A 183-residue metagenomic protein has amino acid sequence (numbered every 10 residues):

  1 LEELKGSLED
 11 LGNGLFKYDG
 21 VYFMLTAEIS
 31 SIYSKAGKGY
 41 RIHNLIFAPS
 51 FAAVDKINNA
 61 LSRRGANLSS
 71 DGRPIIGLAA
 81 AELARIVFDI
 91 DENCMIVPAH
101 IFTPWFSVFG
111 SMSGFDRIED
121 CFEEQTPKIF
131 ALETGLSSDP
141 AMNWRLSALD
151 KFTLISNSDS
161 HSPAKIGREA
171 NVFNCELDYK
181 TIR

Functional and structural regions predicted by a protein language model:
E2-F130: Extended substrate/RNA-proximal surfaces in nucleic-acid metabolism proteins
G6-E9, E123-E124, W144-L154: Short, surface-exposed basic-aromatic patches at helix termini and helix-loop junctions that form
I29, I101, L136, S158-S160: Active-site metal-binding loops of divalent metal-dependent hydrolases
D55-N58, A164-R168, T181-R183: Short, charged, surface-exposed secondary-structure boundary motifs
R73, H161, L177-R183: Flexible inter-domain linker/hinge segments
F106-S113, W144, A164-E176: Histidine/acidic-residue-rich catalytic or RNA/ligand-binding cores of hydrolases and nuclease-related proteins
L132-P140, S147: Acidic/histidine-rich catalytic cores of soluble enzymes
K151-G167: Short acidic/histidine-rich active-site segments
